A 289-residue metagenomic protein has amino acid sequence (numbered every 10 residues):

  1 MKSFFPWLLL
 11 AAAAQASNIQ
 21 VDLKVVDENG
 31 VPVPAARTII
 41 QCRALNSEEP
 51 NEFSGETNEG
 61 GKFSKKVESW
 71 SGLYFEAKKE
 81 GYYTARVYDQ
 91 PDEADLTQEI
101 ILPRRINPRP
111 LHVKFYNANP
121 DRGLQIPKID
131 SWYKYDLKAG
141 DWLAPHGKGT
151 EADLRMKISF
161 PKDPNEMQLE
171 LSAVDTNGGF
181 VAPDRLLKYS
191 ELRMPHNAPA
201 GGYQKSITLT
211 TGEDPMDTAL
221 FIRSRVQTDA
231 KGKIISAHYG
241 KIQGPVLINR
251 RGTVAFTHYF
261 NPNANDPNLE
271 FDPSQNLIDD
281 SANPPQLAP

Functional and structural regions predicted by a protein language model:
M1-L9: Sec-dependent signal peptide recognition, specifically the positively charged N-region followed immediately by
L8-V31: Beta-strand-rich domain onsets/edges
I19, N29-L45, Q125-D130: Short, ordered, surface-exposed loop/turn motifs in non-cytosolic proteins
I19-D27, T38, G61, I100 (+1 more regions): A short, amphipathic beta-strand motif
A44-V67: Short, acidic Ser/Thr/Gly-rich low-complexity loop/linker segments typical of extracellular and cell-surface proteins
E68-E93: A short, solvent-exposed loop/turn motif at the edges and junctions of modular extracellular/periplasmic domains
L102-G232, R250, H258-E270, S274-P289: A domain-level signal for the mature, folded cores of soluble proteins
D229-I242: Short coil-to-beta-strand transition motifs
